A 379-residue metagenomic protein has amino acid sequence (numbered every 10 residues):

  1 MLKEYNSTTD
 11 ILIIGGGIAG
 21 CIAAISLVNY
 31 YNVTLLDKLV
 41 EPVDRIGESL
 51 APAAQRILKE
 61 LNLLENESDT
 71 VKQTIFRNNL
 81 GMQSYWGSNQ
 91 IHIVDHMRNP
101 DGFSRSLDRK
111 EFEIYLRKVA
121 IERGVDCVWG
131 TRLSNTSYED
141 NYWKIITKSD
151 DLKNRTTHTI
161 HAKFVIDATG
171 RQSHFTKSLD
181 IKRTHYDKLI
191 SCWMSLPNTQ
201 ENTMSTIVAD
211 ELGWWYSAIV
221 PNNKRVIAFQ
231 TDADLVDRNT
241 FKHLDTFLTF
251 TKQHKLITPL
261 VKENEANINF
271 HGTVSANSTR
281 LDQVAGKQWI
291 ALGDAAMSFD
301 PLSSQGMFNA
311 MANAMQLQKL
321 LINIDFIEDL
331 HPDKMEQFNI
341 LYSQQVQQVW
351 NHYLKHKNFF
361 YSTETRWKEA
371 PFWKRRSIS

Functional and structural regions predicted by a protein language model:
K3-G17: Beta1/beta-strand and adjacent pyrophosphate-binding region of the FAD-binding site in flavoprotein oxidoreductases
I14, V28-I46: Glycine-rich FAD pyrophosphate-binding loop
G20: N-terminal Rossmann-fold NAD(P) dinucleotide-binding loop
L39-L61: Conserved N-terminal glycine-rich FAD pyrophosphate-binding loop of Rossmann-like flavoproteins
Q55, L61-I114: A conserved beta-strand/loop capping segment in the N-terminal third of enzymes that catalyze redox or closely related
T74-I75, D237, F241-K319, I324-F326 (+1 more regions): FAD/FMN-dependent oxidoreductases across multiple families
V119-I257: Predominantly flavin-linked oxidoreductase catalytic cores and closely associated redox partners
K319-S379: C-terminal helical "tail/cap" subdomain of flavin- and related membrane-associated enzymes
